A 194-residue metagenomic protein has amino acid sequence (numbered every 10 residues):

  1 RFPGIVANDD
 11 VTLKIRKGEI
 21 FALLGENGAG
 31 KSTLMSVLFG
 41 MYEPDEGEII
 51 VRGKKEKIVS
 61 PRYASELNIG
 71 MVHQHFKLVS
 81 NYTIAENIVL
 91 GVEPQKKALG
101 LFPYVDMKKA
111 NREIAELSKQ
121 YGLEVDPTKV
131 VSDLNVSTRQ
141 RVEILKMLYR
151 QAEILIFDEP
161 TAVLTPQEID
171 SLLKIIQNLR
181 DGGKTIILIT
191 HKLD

Functional and structural regions predicted by a protein language model:
R1-D194: Glycine-rich phosphate-binding loops of nucleotide-dependent enzymes
